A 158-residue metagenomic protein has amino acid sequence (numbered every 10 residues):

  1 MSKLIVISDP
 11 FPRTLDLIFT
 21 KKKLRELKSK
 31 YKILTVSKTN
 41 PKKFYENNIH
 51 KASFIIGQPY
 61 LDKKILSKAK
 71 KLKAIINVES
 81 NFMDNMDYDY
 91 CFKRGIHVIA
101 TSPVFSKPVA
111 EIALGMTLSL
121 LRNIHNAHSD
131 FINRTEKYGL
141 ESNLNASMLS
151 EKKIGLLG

Functional and structural regions predicted by a protein language model:
M1-I99: An N-terminal-biased, well-structured beta-alpha scaffold segment characteristic of Rossmann-like dinucleotide-binding
V6-I7, I154-L156: Hydrophobic Val/Ile/Leu positions in short beta-strands of Rossmann-like dinucleotide-binding domains
R13-T14, G155-L157: NAD(P)+-binding Rossmann beta1-loop-alpha1 motif at the extreme N-terminus of oxidoreductases
F54, K152-G155: Generic detector of intrinsically disordered, low-complexity, polar/charged segments
L66, L72, L149, L156-L157: Generic leucine side-chain signal with a strong bias for well-ordered alpha-helical environments
M86, L144, L157: Residue-level signal for the nucleotide or nucleotide-sugar donor/cofactor binding architecture
R94-I96, T101-K153: Phosphate-binding beta-alpha-beta segment of Rossmann-like dinucleotide-binding domains, i.e., the NAD(P)
